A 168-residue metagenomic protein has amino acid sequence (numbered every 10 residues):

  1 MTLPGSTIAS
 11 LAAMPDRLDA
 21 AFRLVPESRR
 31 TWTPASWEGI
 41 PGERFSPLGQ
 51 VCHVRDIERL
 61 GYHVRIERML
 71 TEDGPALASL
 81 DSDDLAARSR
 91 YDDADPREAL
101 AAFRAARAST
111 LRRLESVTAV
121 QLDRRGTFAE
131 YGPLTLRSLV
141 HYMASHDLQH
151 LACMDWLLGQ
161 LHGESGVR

Functional and structural regions predicted by a protein language model:
M1-L48, D56-R168: Aromatic-glycine hotspot motif
